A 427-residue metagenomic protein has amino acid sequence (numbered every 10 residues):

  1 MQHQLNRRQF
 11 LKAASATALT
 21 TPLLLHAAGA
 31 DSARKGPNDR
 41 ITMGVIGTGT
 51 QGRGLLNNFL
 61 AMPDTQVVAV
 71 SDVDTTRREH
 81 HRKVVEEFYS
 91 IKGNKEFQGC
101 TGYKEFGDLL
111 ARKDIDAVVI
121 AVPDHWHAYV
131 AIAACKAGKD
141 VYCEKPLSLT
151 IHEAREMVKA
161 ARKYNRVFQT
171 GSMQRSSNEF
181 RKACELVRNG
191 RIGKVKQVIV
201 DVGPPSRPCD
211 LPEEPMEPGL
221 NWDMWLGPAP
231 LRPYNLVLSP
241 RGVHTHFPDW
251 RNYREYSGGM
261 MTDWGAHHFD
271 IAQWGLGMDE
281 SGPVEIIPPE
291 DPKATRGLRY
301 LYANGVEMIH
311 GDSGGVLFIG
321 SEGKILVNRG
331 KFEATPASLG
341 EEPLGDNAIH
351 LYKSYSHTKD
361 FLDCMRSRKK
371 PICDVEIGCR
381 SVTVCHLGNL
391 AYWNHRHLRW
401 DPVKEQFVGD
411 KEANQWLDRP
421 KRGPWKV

Functional and structural regions predicted by a protein language model:
M1-D140, R155-V167: N-terminal glycine-/serine-/threonine-rich beta1-alpha1-beta2 phosphate-ribose binding loop of Rossmann-like
T21, R181-K182, K194-V427: Contiguous beta-strand/loop segments that form the cofactor/metal-binding neighborhood of enzyme cores
L55, R77, H81, V130 (+5 more regions): Alpha-helical packing segments of well-folded alpha/beta enzyme cores
M62, A134, G138, A160-R166 (+3 more regions): Secondary-structure transition/capping motifs at alpha-helix termini and the adjoining loop/turn into the next element
D74-R77, Y103, A121-H127, L147-L149 (+4 more regions): Short, solvent-exposed turn/loop segments enriched in Gly/Ser/Thr/Pro and often Arg
I120, C143, F168-T170, H310 (+1 more regions): Hydrophobic residues in well-ordered beta-strands that form the structural core
D140, S148-M224: A contiguous active-site-proximal alpha/beta segment in oxidoreductase catalytic domains
K145, G190, R368: Conserved G/P- and acidic residue-centered "switch" motifs that form tight phosphate/ATP-binding loops in soluble
